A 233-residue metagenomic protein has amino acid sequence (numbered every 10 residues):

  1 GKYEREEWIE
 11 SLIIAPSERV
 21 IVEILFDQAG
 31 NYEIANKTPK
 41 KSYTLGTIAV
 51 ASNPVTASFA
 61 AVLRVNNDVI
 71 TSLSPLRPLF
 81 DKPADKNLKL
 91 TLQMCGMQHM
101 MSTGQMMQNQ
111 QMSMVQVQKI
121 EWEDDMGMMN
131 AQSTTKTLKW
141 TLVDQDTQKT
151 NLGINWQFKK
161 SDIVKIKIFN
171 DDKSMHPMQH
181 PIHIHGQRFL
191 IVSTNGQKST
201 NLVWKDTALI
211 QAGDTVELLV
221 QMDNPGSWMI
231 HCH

Functional and structural regions predicted by a protein language model:
G1-K2, M175, Q179-K205, N224: Active/binding-pocket-proximal capping segment
K2-E4, T215: Short acidic loop-to-helix transition motifs that present clustered carboxylates
E4-M175, D223-S227, H231: Extended terminal and domain-junction accessory segments
S11-P16, A208-D214: Short proline/glycine- and polar residue-rich coil/turn motifs
V22-I24, I166, I182, A208 (+1 more regions): Preference for bulky hydrophobic residues occupying beta-strand positions in well-ordered beta-sheet regions
A35-N36, H180-Q187, M229-H233: Histidine-centered divalent metal-coordination motifs
T150-K159, N195-G213, L219-V220: Short, contiguous acidic/charged loop-to-helix segments that flank catalytic cores in large enzymes
Q211-H233: TerminUS-proximal long segments
